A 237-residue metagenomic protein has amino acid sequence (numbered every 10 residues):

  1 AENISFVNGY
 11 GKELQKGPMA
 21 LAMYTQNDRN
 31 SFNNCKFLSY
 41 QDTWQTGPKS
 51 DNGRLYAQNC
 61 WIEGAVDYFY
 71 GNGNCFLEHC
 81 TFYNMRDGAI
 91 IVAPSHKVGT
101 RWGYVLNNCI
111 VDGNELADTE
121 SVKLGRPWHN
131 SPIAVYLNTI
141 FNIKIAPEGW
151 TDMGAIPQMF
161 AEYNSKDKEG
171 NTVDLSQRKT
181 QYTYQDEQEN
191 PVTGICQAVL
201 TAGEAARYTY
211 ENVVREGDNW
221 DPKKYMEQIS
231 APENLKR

Functional and structural regions predicted by a protein language model:
E2-R237: Sequence-level preference for short, compositionally simple segments enriched in small aliphatic or small polar residues
